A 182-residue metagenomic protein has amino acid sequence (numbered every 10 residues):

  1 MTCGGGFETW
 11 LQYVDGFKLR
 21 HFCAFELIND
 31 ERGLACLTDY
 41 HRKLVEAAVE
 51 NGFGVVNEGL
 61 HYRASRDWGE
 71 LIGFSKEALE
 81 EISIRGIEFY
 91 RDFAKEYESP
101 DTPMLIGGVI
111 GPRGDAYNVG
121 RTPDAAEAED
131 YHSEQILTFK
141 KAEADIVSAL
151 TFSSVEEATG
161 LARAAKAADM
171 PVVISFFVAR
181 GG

Functional and structural regions predicted by a protein language model:
M1-G182: Domain-level signal for soluble alpha/beta catalytic cores
